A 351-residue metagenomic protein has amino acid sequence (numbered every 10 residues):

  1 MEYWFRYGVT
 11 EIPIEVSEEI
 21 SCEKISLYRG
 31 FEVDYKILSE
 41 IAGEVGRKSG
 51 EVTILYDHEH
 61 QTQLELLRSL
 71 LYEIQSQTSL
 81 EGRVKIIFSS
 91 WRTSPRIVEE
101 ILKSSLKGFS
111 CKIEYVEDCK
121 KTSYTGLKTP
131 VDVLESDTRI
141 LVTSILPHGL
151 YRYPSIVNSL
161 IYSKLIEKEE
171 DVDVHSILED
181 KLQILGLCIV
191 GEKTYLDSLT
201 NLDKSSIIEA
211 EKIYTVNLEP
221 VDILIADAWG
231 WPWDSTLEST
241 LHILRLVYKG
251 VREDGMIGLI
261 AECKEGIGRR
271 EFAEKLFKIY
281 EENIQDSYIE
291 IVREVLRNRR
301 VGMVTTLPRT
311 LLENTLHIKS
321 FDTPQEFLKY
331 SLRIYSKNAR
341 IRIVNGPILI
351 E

Functional and structural regions predicted by a protein language model:
M1-I37: N-terminal amphipathic/basic leader segments beginning at the initiator methionine
C22-K48, Y72, S205-T215: Short N-terminal or domain-adjacent regulatory/targeting segments
G30-I37, K112-D118, I318-F327: Short acidic-hydrophobic, aromatic-tinged amphipathic segments that line or gate anion-handling sites
V33-I37, L202-L218, S235-H242, N283-Q285: A general structural motif
I37-S104, I225, E238-E274: N-terminal active-site beta-alpha-beta segment that forms phosphate/nucleotide-binding and substrate-recognition loops
S76-S79, R83-F88, T240-L241, R245-E351: C-terminal non-catalytic interaction/assembly regions of soluble proteins
V98-K121, Y280-E282, S287-N298: A glycine-rich helix N-cap at a beta->alpha junction
G108-P220, I225-W229: Conserved, well-structured core segments that form the ligand-binding/active-site neighborhood of functional domains
